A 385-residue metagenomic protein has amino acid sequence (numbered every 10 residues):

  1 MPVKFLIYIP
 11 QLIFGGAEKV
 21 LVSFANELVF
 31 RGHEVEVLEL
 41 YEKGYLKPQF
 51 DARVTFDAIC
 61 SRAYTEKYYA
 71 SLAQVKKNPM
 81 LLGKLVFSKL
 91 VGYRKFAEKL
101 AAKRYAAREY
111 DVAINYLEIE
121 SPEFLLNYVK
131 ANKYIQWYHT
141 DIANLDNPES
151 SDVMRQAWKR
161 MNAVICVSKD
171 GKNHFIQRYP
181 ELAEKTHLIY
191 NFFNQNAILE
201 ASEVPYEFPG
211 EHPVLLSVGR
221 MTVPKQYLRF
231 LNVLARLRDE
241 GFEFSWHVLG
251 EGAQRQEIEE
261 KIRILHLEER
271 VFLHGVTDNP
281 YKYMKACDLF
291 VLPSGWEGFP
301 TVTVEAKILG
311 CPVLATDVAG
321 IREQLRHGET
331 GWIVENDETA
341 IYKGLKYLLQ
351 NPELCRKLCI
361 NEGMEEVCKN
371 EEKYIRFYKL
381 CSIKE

Functional and structural regions predicted by a protein language model:
E18-S23, P213-R236, F242, V248 (+1 more regions): A conserved mid-protein helix/loop that constitutes part of the nucleotide-sugar donor-binding site
D170, F192: Carbohydrate-associated surface elements
E259-G275: Nucleotide-activated donor-binding/catalytic signature segment of Leloir-type glycosyltransferases, i.e., the conserved
V276, G295: Aromatic "clamp/platform" in nucleotide-sugar-dependent glycosyltransferases that forms part of the donor/acceptor
T301-E305, V318-G328, W332-I333: Short acidic/histidine- and often glycine-rich active-site loop of Leloir-type glycosyltransferases that engages
P312-A315: Short hydrophobic beta-strand element within catalytic cores of glycosyltransferases and related nucleotide-activated
H327-G328, W332-E338, Y347-P352: Conserved acidic donor-binding segment of nucleotide-sugar-dependent glycosyltransferases
M364-E385: C-terminal alpha-helical cap of glycosyltransferases
